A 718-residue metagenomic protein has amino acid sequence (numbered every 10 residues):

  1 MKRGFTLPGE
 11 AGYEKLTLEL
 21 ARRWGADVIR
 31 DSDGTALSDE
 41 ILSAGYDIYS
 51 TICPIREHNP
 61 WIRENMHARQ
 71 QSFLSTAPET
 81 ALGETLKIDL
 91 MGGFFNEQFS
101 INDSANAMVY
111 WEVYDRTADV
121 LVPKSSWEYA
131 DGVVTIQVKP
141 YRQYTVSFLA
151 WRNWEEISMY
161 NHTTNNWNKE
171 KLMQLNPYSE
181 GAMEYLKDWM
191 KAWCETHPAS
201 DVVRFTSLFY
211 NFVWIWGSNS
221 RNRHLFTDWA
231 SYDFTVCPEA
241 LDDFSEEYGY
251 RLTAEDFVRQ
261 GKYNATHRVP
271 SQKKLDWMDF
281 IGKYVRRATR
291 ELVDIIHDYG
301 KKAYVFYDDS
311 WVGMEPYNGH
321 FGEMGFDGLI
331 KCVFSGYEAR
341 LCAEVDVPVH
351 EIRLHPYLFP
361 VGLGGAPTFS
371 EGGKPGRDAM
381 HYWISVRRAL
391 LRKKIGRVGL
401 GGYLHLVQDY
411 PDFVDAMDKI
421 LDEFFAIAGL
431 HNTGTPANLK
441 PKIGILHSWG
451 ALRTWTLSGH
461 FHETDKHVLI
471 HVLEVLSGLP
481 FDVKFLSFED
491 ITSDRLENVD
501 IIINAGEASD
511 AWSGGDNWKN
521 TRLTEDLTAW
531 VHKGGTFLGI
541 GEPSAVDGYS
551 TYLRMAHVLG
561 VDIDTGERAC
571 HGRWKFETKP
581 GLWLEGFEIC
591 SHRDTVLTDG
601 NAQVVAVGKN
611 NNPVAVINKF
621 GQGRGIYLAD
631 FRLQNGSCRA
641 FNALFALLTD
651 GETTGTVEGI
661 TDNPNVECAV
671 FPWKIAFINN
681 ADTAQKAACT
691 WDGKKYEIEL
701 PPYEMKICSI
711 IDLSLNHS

Functional and structural regions predicted by a protein language model:
R3-G9, A26-S32, T164-E184, R268-R286 (+6 more regions): The substrate-binding groove and active-site-proximal loops of carbohydrate-active enzymes, especially glycoside
R3-Y49, K191-F205, S385-I395, V475 (+1 more regions): Catalytic domains of carbohydrate-active enzymes, especially glycoside hydrolases
I41, H58-I62, M190-K191, R204-S207 (+11 more regions): Hydrophobic targeting/anchoring helices
A44-Y46, G300-K301, K533-T536, G623: A short helix->loop->beta-strand "cap" motif at the edges of active sites that frequently abuts
H67-M324, L341: Polysaccharide-binding and catalytic clefts of secreted carbohydrate-active enzymes
W214-G217, H224-T227, W383, L404-N438 (+6 more regions): Extracellular ligand-binding/catalytic regions of CAZymes and related secreted enzymes and adhesion modules
E463-R554, Q685: Helical hinge/lid and interdomain linker segments adjacent to catalytic or ligand-binding clefts that mediate domain
G514-D594, A606-K609: A glycine-rich, often tryptophan-bearing local segment used as a flexible ligand/cofactor-contacting loop or short
